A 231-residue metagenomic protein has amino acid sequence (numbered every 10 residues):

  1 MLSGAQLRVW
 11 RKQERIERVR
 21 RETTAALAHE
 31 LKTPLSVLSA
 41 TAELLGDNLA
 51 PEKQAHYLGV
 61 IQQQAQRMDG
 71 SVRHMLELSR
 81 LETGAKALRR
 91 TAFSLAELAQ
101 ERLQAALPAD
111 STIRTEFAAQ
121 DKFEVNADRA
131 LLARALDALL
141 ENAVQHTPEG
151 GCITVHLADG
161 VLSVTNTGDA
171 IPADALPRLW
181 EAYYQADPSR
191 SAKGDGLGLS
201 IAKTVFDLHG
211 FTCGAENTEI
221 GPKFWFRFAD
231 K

Functional and structural regions predicted by a protein language model:
G46-E52: Short acidic helix/loop segment immediately C-terminal to the autophosphorylated histidine in two-component histidine
Q63-M68: Short alpha-helical segment of the dimerization/phosphotransfer core of two-component systems
T83-L88, E124-A127: Conserved micro-motifs of the catalytic ATP-binding
A143-V144: Short helix-loop "hinge" at the ATP-lid/N-box region of the Bergerat-fold HATPase_c
I171-Q185: Short conserved segment of the HATPase_c
G210-F211, A215: Conserved glycine-rich
